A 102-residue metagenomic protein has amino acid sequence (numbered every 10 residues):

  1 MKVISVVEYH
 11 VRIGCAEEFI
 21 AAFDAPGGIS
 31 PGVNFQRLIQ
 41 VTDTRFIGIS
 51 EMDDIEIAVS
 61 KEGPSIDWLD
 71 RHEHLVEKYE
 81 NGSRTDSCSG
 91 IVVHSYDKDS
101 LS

Functional and structural regions predicted by a protein language model:
V3-E8, I47-I49: Active-site-flanking beta-strand signature of metal-NTP-handling nucleotidyl enzymes and homologous cyclase-like
I4, A21, D67, E77 (+1 more regions): N-terminal non-cleavable signal-anchor helices
E8-A21: Short, surface-exposed ligand-recognition loops at beta-strand->loop->(often short) alpha-helix junctions that present
E17-F19, G48, A58-S60: Short acidic, gly/pro-rich beta-turn/loop elements at beta-sheet edges and active-site/ligand-binding grooves
A25-I39, E51-C88: An amphipathic, aromatic/His-enriched active-site/gating alpha helix that lines ligand/cofactor pockets
R37, R45-F46: Long amphipathic alpha-helical scaffold regions
S83-S102: Acidic/histidine-enriched, glycine/proline-rich intrinsically disordered or flexible terminal extensions
